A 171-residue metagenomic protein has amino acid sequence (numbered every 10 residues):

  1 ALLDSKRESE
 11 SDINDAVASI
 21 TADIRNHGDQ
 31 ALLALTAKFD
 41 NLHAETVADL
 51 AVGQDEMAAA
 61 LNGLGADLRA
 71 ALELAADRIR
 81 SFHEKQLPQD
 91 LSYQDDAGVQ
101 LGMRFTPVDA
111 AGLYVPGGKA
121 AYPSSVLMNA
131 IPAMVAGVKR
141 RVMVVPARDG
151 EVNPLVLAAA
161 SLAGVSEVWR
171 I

Functional and structural regions predicted by a protein language model:
A1-P107: N-terminal Rossmann-like NAD(P)+-binding subdomain of aldehyde/semialdehyde dehydrogenases
R25, P146, R170: Active-site-adjacent beta-strand anchor residues
G28, K139, S166: Short acidic/polar active-site loop segments enriched in Thr and Asp
D40-N41, G137, G164: Glycine-centered helix-boundary capping/hinge motifs
Y93-A158: Conserved small-residue-rich beta-alpha loop and adjacent elements that most often cradle the phosphate/pyrophosphate
L157-I171: A glycine-rich helix N-cap at a beta->alpha junction
